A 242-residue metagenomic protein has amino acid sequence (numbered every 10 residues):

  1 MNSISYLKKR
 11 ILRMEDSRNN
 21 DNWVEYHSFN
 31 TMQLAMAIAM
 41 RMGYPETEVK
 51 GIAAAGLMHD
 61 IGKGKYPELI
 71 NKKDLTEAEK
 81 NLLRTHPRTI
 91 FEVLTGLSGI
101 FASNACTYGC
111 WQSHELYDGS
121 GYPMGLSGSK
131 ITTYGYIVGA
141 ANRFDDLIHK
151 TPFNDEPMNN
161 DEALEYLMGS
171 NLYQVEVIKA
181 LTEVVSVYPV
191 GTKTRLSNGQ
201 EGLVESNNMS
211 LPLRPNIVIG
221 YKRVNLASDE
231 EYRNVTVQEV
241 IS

Functional and structural regions predicted by a protein language model:
M1-R84, L97-F101: Acidic/His-rich, divalent-metal-binding segments that scaffold phosphate/diphosphate chemistry
M1-S5, L12-E15, T107, I178-T182 (+1 more regions): Generic detector of well-ordered alpha-helical segments enriched in charged/polar residues, highlighting helical
S3-I11, D21, Y117, N154 (+2 more regions): Short secondary-structure junctions and interdomain/linker hinges
R10-D16, P123-G125, L196: Short coil/turn segments at secondary-structure boundaries
T31, I52-K65, T76-E92, G96-I178 (+2 more regions): Alpha-helical scaffolding flanking metal-ion-dependent phosphate/phosphodiester catalytic sites
D155-S242: Terminal helices and disordered tails flanking the catalytic cores of nucleotide-processing hydrolases
